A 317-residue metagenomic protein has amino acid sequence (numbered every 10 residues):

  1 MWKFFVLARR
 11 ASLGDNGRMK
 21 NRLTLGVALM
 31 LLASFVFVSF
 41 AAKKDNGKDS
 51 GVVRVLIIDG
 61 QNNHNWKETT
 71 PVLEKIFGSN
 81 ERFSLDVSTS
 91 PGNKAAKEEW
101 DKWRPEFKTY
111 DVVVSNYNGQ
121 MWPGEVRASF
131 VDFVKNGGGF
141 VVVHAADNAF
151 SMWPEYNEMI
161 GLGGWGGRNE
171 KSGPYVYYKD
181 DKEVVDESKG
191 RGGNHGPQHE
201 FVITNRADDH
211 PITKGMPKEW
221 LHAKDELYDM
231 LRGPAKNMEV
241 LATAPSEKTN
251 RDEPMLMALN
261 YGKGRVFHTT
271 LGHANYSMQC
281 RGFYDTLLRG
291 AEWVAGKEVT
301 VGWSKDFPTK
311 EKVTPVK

Functional and structural regions predicted by a protein language model:
F5, G17-V27: Bacterial N-terminal signal peptides that target proteins for export
D15, G47-K48, R54-Q61, N65-F150: Helical hinge/lid and interdomain linker segments adjacent to catalytic or ligand-binding clefts that mediate domain
G26-V36: Bacterial N-terminal signal peptides
K43-V53, E68, S79, P105 (+4 more regions): Extracellular ligand-binding/catalytic regions of CAZymes and related secreted enzymes and adhesion modules
G60-N63, S188-G190, Q198-E200, G272-R281: Active-site rim elements
G78, S84-D86, K97, T109 (+1 more regions): Catalytic beta-strand/loop cores that center a nucleophilic Ser/Cys/Thr and support acyl-enzyme chemistry
Q120-P211: A glycine-rich, often tryptophan-bearing local segment used as a flexible ligand/cofactor-contacting loop or short
